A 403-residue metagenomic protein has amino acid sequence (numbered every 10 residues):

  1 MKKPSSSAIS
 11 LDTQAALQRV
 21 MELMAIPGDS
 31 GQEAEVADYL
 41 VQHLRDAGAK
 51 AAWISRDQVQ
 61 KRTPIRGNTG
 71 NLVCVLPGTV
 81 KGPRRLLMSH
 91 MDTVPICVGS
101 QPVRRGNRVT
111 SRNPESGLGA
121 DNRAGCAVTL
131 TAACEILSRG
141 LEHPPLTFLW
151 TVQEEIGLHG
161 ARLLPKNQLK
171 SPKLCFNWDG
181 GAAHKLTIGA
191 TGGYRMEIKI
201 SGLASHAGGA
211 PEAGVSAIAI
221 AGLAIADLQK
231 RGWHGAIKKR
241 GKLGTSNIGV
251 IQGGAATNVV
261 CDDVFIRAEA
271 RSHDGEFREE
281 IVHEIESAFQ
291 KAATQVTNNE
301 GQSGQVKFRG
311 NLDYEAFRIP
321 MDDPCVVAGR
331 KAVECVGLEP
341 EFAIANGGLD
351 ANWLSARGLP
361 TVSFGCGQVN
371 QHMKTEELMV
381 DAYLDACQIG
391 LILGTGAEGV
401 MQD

Functional and structural regions predicted by a protein language model:
M1-S5, I218-D403: Metal-dependent amide/peptide-bond hydrolase catalytic core, centered on the "pita-bread" metallohydrolase fold
K2-A34, L312, V369-M373: N-terminal capping segment at the start of a domain
D29-T79: A non-catalytic alpha/beta surface segment that caps or lines the substrate-entry region of metallo-dependent hydrolase
K61-R62, T110-A120, S205-P211, G254 (+2 more regions): A short glycine/serine-rich beta->alpha loop
I65-W150, P165, K170: Active-site metal-coordination/substrate-binding segment of hydrolases, especially metallo-dependent peptidases
D92-R108, T187-I200, K331, V362: Acidic-glycine-rich active-site phosphate/pyrophosphate-binding loop
R104-S116, S201-S205, V336-G337, Q368-H372: Glycine/charged-rich beta-loop-alpha catalytic/anionic-binding loops adjacent to active sites
S138-A219, L223-A226: Fold-level recognition of mixed alpha/beta catalytic cores in primary-metabolism enzymes, strongest
